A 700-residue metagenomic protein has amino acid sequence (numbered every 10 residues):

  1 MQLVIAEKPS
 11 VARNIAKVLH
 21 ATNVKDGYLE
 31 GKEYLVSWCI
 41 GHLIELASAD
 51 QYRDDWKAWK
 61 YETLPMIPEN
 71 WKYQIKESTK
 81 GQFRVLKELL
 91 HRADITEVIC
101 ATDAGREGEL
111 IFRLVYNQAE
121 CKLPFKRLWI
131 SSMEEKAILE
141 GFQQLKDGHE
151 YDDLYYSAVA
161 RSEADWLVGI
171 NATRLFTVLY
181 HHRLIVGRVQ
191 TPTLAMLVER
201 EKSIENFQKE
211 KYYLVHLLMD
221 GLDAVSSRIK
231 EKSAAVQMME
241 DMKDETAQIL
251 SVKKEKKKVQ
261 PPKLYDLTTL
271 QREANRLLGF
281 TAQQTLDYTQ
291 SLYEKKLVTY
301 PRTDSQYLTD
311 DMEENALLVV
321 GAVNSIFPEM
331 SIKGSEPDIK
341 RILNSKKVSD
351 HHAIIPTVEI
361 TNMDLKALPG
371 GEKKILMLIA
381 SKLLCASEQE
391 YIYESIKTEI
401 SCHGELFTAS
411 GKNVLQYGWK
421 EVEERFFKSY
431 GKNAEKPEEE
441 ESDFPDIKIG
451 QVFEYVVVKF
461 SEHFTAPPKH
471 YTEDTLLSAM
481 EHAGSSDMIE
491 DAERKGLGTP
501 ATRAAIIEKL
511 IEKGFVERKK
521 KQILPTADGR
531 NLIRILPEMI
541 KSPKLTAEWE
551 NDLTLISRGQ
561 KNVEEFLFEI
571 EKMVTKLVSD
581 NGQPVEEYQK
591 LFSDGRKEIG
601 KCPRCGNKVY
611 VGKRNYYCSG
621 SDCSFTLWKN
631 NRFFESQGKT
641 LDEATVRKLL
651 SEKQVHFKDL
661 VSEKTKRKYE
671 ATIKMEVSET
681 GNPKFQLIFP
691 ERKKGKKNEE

Functional and structural regions predicted by a protein language model:
M1-S162, W166, K432, P467: Intrinsically disordered, low-complexity regulatory segments
Q2-L3, K25, L90, T173 (+3 more regions): Basic, low-complexity terminal or inter-domain segments flanking catalytic cores
P9-A16, E33-V36, I40, K76-K87 (+18 more regions): Amphipathic alpha-helical transducer elements in NTP-driven molecular machines
E30-K32, L218-L222, S401-E405, T665: Short strand-coil-strand connectors
A93, A137-M219, K254-K258: C-terminal or mid-to-C-terminal helical accessory/interaction module adjacent to the motor/catalytic core
A160, K232-Y265, Q271: Metal- or metallocofactor-binding catalytic centers and their adjacent structured scaffolds across diverse enzyme
